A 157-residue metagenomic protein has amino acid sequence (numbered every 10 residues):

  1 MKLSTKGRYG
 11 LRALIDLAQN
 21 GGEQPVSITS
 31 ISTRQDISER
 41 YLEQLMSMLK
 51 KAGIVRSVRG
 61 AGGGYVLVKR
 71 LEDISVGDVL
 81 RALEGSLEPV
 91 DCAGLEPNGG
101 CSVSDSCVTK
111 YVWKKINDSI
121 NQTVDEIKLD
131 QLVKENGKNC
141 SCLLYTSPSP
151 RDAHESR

Functional and structural regions predicted by a protein language model:
G10-G21: Short amphipathic alpha-helical interface segments
T29-Q35: A short alpha-helical element within helix-turn-helix/winged-helix DNA-binding domains across DNA-binding proteins
R40: Key DNA-contact positions within bacterial/archaeal DNA-binding proteins
V55-A61, V66: Beta-hairpin "wing" of winged helix-turn-helix
L71-E96, T109-D118: Conserved segment of winged-helix/HTH DNA-binding domains
P97-L144: Exposed, interaction-prone assembly regions rather than primary DNA-binding/catalytic cores
Y145-P150: Conserved small/polar residues in nucleotide/adenosyl-binding loops
